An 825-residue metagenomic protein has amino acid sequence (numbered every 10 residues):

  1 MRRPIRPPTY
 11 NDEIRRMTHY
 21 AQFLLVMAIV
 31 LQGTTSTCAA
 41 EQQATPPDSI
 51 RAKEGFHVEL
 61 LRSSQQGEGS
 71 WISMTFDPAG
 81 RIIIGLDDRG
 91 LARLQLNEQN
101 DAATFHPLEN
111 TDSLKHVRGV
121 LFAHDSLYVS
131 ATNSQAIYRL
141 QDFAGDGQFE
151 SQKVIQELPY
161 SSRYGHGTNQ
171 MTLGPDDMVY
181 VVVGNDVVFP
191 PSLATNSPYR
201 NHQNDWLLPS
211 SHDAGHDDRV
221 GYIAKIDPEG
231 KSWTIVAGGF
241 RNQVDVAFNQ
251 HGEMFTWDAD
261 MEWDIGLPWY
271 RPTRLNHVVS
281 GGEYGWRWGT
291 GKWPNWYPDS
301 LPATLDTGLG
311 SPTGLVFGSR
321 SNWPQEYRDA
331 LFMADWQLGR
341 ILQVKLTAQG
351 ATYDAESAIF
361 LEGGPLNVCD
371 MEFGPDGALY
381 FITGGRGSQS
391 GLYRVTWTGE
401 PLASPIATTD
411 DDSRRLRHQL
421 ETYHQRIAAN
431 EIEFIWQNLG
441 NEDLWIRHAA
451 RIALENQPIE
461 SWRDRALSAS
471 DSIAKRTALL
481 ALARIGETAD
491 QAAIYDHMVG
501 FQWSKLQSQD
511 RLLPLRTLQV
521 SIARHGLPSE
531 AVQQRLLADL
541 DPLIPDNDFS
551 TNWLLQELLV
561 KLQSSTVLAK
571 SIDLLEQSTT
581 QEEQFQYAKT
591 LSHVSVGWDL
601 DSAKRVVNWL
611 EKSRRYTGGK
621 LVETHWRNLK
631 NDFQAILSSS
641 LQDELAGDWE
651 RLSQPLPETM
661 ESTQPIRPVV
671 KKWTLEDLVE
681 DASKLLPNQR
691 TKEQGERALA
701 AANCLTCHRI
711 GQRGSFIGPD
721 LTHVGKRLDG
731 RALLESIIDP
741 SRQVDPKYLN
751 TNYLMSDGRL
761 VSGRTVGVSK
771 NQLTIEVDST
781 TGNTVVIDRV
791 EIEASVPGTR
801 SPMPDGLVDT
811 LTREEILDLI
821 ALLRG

Functional and structural regions predicted by a protein language model:
M1-Y20: N-terminal secretory signal peptides that target proteins for export/translocation
Q22-T34: Bacterial N-terminal signal peptides
A39-Y423, S662-T663, R667, V679 (+5 more regions): Beta-propeller domains with acidic blade repeats across secreted/periplasmic ectodomains and cytosolic WD/CNH propellers
D142, P228, I459, A523 (+9 more regions): Sec-exported extracytoplasmic/periplasmic mature domains
V368, D376, G385, E582 (+4 more regions): C-terminal structured "cap/appendage" subdomains that terminate the fold
E372-G377, D443-W445, R516, E557-S564 (+3 more regions): C-terminal substrate/ligand-recognition segments
A378, R697-Q712, D720-H723, D729-D739 (+5 more regions): C-type cytochrome heme c attachment motif
G384, S388, W397-A698, I717 (+4 more regions): Long, ordered, helix-rich scaffold segments
